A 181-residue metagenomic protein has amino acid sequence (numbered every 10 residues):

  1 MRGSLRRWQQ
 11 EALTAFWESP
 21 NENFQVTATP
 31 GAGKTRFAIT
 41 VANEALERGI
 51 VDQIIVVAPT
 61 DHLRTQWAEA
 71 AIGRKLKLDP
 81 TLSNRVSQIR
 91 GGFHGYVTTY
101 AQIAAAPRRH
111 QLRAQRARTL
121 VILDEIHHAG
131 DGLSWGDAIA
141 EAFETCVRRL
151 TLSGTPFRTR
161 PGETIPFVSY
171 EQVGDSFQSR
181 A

Functional and structural regions predicted by a protein language model:
M1-T27: Conserved pre-motif I regulatory segment
P20-V41: Walker A/P-loop
N23-Q25, Q53-I55, H94-G95, L120: Residue-level preference for the first positions of well-ordered beta-strands
T35-T40, I50-G73: Conserved Walker A/P-loop ATP-binding site and its immediately adjacent core in helicase/helicase-like ATPase domains
R64-W67, A105-A106, D131, R158-E163: Switch/connector loops and helix/strand junctions flanking conserved nucleotide-binding motifs in nucleotide-processing
A71-R108: Inter-Walker segment of RecA-like/P-loop motor cores
Y100, L112-T151, T155-F157: SF2 helicase catalytic motif II
P166-A181: Interdomain hinge/linker at the junction between the two RecA-like core domains of SF2 helicases
